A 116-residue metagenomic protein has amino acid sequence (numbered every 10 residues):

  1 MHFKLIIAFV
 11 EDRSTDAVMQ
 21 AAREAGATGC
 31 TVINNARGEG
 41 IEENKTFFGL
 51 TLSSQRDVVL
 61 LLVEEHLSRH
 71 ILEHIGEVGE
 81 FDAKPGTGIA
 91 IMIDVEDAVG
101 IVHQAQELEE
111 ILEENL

Functional and structural regions predicted by a protein language model:
M1-L116: Positively charged, small/polar-rich N-terminal and surface patches that mediate targeting and assembly and bind
